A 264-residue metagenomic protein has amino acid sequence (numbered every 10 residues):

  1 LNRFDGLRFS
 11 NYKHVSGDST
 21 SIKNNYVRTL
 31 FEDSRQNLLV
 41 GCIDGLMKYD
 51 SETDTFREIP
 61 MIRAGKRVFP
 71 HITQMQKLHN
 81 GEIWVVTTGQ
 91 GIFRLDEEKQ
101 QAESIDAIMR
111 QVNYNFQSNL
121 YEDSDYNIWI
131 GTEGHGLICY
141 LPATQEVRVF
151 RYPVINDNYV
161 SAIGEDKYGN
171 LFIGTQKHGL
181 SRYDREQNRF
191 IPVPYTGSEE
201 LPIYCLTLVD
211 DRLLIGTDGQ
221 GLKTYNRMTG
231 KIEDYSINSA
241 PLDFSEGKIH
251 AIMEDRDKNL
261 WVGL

Functional and structural regions predicted by a protein language model:
L1-L264: Carboxylate-rich, polar loop motifs that coordinate divalent cations or form catalytic acidic clusters
